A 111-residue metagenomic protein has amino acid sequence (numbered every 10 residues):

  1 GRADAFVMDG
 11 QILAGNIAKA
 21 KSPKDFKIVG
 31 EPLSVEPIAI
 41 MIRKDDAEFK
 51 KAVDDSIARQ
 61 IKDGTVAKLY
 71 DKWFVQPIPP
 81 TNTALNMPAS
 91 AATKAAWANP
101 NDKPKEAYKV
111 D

Functional and structural regions predicted by a protein language model:
A3-D4, D55-S56: Short active-site oxyanion
D4-D9, K27, I61: Paired acidic/hydrophobic, glycine-rich loop segments that form the ligand-binding mouth/hinge of periplasmic-binding
V7, M41, L69-Y70: Conserved active-site loop/cleft motifs that coordinate metal ions or position small ligands
G10, A18-D54, Q76-N99: Periplasmic-binding protein-like
I12-L13, V66: Alpha-helix capping/helix-boundary segments
I57-F74: Periplasmic-binding protein-like
A98-D111: Short, low-complexity, Pro/Ser/Thr/Gly-rich segments in the mature regions of secreted, periplasmic
